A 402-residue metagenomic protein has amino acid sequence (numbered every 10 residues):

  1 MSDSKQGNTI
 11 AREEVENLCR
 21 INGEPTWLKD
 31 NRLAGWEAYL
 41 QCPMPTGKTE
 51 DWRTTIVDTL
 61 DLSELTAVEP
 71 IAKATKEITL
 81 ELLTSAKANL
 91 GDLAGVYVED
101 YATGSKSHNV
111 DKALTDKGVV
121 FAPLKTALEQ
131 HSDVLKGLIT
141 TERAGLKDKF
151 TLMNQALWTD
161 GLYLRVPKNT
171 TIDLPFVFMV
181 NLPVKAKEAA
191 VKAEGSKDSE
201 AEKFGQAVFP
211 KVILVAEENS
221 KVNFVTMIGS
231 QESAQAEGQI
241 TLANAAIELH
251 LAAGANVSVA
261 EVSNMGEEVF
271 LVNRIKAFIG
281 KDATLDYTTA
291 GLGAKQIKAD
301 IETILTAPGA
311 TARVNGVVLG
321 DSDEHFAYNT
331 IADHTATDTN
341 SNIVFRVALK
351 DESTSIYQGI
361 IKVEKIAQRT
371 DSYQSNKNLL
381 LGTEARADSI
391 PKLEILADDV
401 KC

Functional and structural regions predicted by a protein language model:
S2-L152, V344-K350: N-terminal amphipathic, basic helical "cap/leader" segment at the start of enzyme domains
N109, T115-C402: Conserved beta-strand/loop scaffold segments within soluble protein domains that form the structured core and edges
